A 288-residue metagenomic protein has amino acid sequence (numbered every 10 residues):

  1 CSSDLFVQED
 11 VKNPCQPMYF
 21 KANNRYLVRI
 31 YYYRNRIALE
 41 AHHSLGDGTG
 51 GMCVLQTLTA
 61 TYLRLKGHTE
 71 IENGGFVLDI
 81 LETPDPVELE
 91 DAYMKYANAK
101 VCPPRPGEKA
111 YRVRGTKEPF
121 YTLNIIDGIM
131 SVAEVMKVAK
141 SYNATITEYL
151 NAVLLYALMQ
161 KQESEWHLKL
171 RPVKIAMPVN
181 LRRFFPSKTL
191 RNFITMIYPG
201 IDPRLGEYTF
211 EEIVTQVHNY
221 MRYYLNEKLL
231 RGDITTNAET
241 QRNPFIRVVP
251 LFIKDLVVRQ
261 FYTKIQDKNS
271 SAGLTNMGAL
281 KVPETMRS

Functional and structural regions predicted by a protein language model:
C1-L65: Acyl-thioester-dependent condensation/acyltransferase catalytic cores
C1-V28, D127, Q160-S288: Acyl-thioester-dependent acyl-group transfer interface
N24-I37, R112-L181: Gly/Ser/Thr-rich phosphate-binding loops and adjoining beta-strand/alpha-helix segments that form adenosine-phosphate
S44, T61, Y149, A157-K161 (+1 more regions): Short alpha-helical functional segments enriched in proximate histidine and acidic residues
S44-L45, K140, A144, P203: Short, charged/polar micro-motifs that form catalytic or ligand-binding hotspots
L45, T49-C53, T57-K137: Non-catalytic, low-complexity flexible loops and terminal extensions
D47-L55, T147, F210, V214: Short, charged, low-complexity patches
T59-K66, L155-M159, H218: Short amphipathic alpha-helical signal-transduction/dimerization elements
